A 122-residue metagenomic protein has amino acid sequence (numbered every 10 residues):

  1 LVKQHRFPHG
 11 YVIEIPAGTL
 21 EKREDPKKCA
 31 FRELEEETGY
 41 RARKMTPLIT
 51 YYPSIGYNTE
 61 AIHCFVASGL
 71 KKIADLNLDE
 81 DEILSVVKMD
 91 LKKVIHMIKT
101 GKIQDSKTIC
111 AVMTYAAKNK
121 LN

Functional and structural regions predicted by a protein language model:
L1-R32, D81: Conserved Nudix-box catalytic region and its N-terminal flanking loop in Nudix hydrolases and closely related
H5, A67-K72, L91-K92, K118-K120: Short loop segments at secondary-structure junctions
E14, C64, K88: Short aromatic/basic micro-patch
K22, P47, I55, E80-N122: Nudix hydrolase/Nudix homology domain
R41-L48: A short coil-to-beta-strand element that immediately follows conserved catalytic motifs
S54-I73: Active-site-adjacent beta-strand/loop module that shapes the phosphate/pyrophosphate-binding cleft
